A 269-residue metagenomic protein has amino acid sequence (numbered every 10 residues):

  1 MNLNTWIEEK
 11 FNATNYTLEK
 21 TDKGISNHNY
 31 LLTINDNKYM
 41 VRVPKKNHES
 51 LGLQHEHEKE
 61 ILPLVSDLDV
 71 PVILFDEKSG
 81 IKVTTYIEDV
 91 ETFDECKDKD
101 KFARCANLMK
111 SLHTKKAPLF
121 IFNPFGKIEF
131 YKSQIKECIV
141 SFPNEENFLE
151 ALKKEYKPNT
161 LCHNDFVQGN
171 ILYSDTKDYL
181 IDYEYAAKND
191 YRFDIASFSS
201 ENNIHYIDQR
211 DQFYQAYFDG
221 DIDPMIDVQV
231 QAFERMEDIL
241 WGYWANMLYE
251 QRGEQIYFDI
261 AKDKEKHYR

Functional and structural regions predicted by a protein language model:
N2-T14, A117-N164, Q168-G169, S174 (+1 more regions): An alpha-helical support segment within catalytic cores of ATP-dependent transferases
E19-F122, I139: ATP-binding pocket architecture of kinase catalytic cores
H28-T33, M40-V41, E150-F193: Active-site acidic catalytic loop and adjacent metal/ATP-binding pocket of ATP-dependent phosphoryl transfer enzymes
D69, M109-A117, L152, N202 (+2 more regions): A general structural signal marking secondary-structure boundaries and capping sites
R104, L108, N144, D194: Charged catalytic carboxylate motif
R192-I222, R235-R252, H267: Active-site activation/catalytic loop segments of kinase-like enzymes and analogous catalytic loops in related
Y249-K262: Hydrophobic/aromatic-rich alpha-helical bundle segments in the mid-to-C-terminal region
A261-R269: Amphipathic, Lys/Arg-enriched alpha-helical patches that create a basic surface for binding polyanionic ligands
